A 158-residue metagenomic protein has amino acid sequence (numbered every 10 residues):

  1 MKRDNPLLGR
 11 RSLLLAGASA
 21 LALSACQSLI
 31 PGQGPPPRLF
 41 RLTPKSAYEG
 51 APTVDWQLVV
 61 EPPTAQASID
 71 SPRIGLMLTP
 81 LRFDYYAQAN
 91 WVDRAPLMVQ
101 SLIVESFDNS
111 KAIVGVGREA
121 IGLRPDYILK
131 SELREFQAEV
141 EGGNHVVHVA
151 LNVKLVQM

Functional and structural regions predicted by a protein language model:
M1-A25: N-terminal secretory signal peptides
Q27-A95: A structural "domain/chain start" motif
Q27-R41, K45-V54, S110-M158: Surface-exposed short loop/turn segments
A67, F83-Q88, S101-L102, V140-E141 (+1 more regions): Glycine-rich loops and low-complexity Gly/Arg-rich segments that provide flexible linkers or classic glycine-based
